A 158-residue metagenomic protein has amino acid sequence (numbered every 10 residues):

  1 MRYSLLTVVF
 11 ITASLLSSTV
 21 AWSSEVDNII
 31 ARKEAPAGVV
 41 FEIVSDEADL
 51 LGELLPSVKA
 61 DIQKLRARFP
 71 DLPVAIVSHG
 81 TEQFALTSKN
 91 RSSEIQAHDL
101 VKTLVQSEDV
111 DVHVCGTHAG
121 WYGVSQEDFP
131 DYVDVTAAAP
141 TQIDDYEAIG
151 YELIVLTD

Functional and structural regions predicted by a protein language model:
M1-L5: Positively charged n-region of N-terminal signal peptides that target proteins for export
T7-S18: Bacterial N-terminal signal peptides
A21-S23: Boundary at the C-terminal end of the N-terminal hydrophobic targeting segment
I43-L55, S88-K89: Short, glycine-rich nucleotide/cofactor-binding loops
E53-R68: Histidine-anchored nucleotide/phosphate-binding helix
L65-I76, V114-G116: Surface-exposed patches in mature extracellular/periplasmic domains of secreted proteins
L72-L86: Acidic helix-start/capping segments at beta-turn-to-alpha-helix junctions
T87-D158: A cross-taxonomic marker for long C-terminal extensions/tails that follow the last structured domain
